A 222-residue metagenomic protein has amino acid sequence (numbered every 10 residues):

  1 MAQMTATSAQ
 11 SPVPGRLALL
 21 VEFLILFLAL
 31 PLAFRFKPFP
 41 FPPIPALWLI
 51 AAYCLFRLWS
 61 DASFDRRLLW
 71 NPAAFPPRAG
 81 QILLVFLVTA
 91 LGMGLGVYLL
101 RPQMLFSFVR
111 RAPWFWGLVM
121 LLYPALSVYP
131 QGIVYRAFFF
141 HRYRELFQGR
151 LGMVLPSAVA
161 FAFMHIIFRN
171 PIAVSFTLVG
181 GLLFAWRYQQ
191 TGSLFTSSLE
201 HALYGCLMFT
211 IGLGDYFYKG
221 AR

Functional and structural regions predicted by a protein language model:
A2-D65: Alpha-helical transmembrane segments in multi-pass membrane proteins
R16, P40, A112-W116, G149-M153 (+2 more regions): Membrane-helix interface segments
L24, I44-A51, G117-L121, V134 (+1 more regions): Membrane-embedded alpha-helical segments of multi-pass membrane proteins, especially the transmembrane helices
F34-F41, M164-I172: Membrane-interface helix caps and helix-loop-helix hairpins in membrane proteins
R66-S127, F140, R144-L146: Juxtamembrane helix-loop-helix connectors linking adjacent transmembrane helices in multi-pass membrane enzymes
V85, P156-S157, L199-E200: Hydrophobic core positions of alpha-helical segments in small-molecule transporters and transporter systems
I133-P156, W186-S193: Membrane-interface helix/loop boundary segments of multi-pass membrane proteins
A173-R222: Functionally important transmembrane alpha-helices
